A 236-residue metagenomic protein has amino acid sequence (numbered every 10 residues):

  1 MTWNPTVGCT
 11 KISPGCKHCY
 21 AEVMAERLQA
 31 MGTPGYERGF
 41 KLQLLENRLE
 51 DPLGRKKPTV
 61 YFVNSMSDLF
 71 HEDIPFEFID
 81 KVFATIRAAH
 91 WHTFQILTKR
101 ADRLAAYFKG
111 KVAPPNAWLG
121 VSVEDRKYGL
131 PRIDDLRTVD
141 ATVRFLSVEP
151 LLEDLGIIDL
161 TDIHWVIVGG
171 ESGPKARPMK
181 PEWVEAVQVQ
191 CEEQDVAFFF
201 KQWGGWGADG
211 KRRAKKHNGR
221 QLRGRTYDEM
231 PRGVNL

Functional and structural regions predicted by a protein language model:
M1, T6-I12, K17-A117, R126-L130 (+2 more regions): Conserved Radical SAM active-site core
M1-K11, L28-M31, L152, I157-L236: Auxiliary Fe-S-binding modules of radical SAM enzymes
C16, V63, I96, L136 (+3 more regions): Conserved, mostly hydrophobic/aromatic
S65, I96-R100, V121-V123, V148-P150 (+2 more regions): A cross-domain feature marking catalytic cores of carbohydrate-active enzymes and several ubiquitous metabolic/repair
I74-F78, D135-T142, M179: Surface-exposed flexible segments
F78-V82, R132-D135, W183-V187: A general structural detector for well-ordered alpha-helical segments in enzyme core domains, enriched
T85-H92, V139-T142, A186-V196: A structural motif corresponding to the C-terminal end of an alpha-helix and its immediate exit/capping segment
P114-N116, V121-G129, D134-W165, G170: Histidine/lysine/aspartate-rich catalytic loop segments that bind and position anionic ligands
